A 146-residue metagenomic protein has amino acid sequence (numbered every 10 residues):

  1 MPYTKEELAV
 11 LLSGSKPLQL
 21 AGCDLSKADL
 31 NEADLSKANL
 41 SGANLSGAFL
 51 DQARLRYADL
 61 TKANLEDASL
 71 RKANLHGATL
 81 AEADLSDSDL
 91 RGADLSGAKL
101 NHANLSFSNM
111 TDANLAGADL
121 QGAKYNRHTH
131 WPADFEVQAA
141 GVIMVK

Functional and structural regions predicted by a protein language model:
M1-K146: Tandem repeat scaffolds
